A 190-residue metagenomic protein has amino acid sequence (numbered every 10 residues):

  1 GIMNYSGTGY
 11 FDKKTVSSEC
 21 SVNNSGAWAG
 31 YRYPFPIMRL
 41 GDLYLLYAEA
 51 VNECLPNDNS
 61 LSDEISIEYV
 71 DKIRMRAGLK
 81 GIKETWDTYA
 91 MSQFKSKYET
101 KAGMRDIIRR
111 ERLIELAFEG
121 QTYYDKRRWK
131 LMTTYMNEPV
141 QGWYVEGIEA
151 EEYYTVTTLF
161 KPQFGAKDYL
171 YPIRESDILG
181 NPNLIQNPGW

Functional and structural regions predicted by a protein language model:
G1-W190: Acidic/polar-rich alpha-helix caps and helix-coil junctions
